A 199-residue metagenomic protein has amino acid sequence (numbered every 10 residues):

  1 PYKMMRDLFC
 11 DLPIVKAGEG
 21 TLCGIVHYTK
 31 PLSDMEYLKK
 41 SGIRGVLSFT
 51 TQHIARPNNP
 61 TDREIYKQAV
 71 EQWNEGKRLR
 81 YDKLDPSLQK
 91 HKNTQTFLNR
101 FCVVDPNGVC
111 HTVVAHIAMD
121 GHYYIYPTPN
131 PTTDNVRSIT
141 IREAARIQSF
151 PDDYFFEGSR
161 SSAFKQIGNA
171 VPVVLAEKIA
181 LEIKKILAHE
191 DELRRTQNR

Functional and structural regions predicted by a protein language model:
Y2-M5: Polar, glycine-rich mid-to-C-terminal structural blocks that act as macromolecule-binding/assembly scaffolds
I14, G18-R199: C-terminal target-recognition/interaction regions appended to catalytic cores
